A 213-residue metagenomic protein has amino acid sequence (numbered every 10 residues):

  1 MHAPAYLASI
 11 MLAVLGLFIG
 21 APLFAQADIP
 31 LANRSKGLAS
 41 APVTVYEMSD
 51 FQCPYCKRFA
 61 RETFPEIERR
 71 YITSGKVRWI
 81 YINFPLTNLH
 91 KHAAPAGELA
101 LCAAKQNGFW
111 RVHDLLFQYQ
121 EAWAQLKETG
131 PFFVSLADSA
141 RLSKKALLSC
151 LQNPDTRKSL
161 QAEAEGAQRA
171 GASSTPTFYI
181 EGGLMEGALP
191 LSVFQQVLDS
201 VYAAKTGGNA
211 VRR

Functional and structural regions predicted by a protein language model:
M1-Y6: Positively charged n-region of N-terminal signal peptides that target proteins for export
A8-P22: Bacterial N-terminal signal peptides
F24-I29, G171-S174: A short, compositionally biased
A27-V43, Y71: A short beta-strand-turn-helix
A41, S49-D138, A170, S200 (+1 more regions): Structural alpha/beta surface segment adjacent to cysteine/selenocysteine redox centers across thiol/disulfide enzymes
V45, V112, L147: Divalent metal-coordination and catalytic microenvironments
M48-D50, R61-F64, V134-R213: C-terminal cap of thioredoxin/glutaredoxin-like
